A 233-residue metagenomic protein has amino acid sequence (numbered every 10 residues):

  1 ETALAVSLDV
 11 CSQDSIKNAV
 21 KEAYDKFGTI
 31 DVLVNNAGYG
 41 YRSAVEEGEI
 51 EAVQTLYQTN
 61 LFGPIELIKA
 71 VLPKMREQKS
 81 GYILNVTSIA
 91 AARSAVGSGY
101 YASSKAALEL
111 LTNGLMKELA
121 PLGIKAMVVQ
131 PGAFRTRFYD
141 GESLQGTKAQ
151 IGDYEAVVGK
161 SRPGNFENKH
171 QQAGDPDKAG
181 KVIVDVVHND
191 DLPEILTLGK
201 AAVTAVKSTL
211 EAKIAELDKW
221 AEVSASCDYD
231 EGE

Functional and structural regions predicted by a protein language model:
E1, E22-L33, Y41: A glycine-rich helix->loop->beta "capping" turn within Rossmann-like NAD(P)(H)-dependent oxidoreductase domains
L8-N18, I50: The beta1-alpha1 cofactor-binding region of Rossmann-like NAD(H)/NADP(H)-dependent oxidoreductases
A44-V45, E49-Q54: Substrate-binding pocket helix/loop in short-chain dehydrogenase/reductase
I68, S104-A107: Active-site helix of classical SDR
I68-K69, N113: A short, exposed helix-loop element centered on a Lys and neighboring polar residues
S88: Residue(s) in the substrate-gating loop at a strand-loop-helix junction that position the organic substrate next
P121-P193: SDR active-site lid
